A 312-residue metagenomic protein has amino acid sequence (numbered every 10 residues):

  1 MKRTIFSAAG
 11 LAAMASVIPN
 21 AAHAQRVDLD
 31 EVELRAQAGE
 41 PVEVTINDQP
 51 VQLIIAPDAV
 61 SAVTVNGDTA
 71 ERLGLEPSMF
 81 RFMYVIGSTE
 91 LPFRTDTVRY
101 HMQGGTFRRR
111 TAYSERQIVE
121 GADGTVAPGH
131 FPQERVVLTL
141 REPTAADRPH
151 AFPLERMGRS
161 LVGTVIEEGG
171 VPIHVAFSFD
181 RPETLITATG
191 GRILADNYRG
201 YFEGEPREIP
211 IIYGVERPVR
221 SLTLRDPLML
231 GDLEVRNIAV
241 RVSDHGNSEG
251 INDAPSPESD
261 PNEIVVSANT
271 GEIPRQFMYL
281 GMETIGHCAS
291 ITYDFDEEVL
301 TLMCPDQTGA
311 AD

Functional and structural regions predicted by a protein language model:
M1-A9: Bacterial N-terminal signal peptides that target proteins for export
A8-S16: Bacterial N-terminal signal peptides
H23-D312: Pepsin/retropepsin-fold aspartyl endopeptidases
